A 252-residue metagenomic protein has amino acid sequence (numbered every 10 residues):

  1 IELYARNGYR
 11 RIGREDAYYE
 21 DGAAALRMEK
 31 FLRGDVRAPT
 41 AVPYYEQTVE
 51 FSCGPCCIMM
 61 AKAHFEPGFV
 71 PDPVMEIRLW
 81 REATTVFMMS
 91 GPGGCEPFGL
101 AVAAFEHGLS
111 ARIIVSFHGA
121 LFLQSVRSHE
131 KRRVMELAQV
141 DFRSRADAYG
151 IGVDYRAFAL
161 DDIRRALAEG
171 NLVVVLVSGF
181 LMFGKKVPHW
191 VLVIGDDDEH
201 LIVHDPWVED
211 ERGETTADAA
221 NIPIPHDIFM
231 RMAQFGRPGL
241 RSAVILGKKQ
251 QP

Functional and structural regions predicted by a protein language model:
I1-R6: Conserved acetyl-CoA-binding loop-helix of GNAT-fold acetyltransferases
N7, G13, A17-R37: C-terminal "cap" of GNAT-fold acetyltransferases
G8-I12, V174-V177: Short Pro/Gly-enriched beta-strand edge/turn motifs at strand-loop
D21, L121, D210-E211: Generic structural signal for helix capping and beta-alpha/helix-loop junctions
G22-L26, V173, H189: Short beta-strand micro-motifs in enzyme catalytic cores
V36-G94, F98-I114, R165-A168: Active-site nucleophile-adjacent alpha helix/oxyanion-hole segment immediately C-terminal to the catalytic cysteine
R37, L167-A168, L172, S178-F180 (+2 more regions): Noncatalytic regulatory segments and standalone regulatory/sensor domains
F98-M182, D196-D198: Predominantly the structural core of cysteine protease catalytic domains
